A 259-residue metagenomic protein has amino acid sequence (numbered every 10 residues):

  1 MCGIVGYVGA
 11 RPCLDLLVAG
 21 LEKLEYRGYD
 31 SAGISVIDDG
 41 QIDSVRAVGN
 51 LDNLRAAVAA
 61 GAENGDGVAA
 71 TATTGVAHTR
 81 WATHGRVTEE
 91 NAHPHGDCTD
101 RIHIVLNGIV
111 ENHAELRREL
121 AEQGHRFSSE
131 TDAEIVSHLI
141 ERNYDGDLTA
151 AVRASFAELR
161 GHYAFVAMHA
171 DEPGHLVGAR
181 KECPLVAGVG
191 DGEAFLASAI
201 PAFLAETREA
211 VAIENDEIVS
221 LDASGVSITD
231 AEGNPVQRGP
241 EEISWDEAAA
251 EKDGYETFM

Functional and structural regions predicted by a protein language model:
M1-T257: Conserved short alpha-helical segments that host acidic/polar catalytic motifs at enzyme active sites
